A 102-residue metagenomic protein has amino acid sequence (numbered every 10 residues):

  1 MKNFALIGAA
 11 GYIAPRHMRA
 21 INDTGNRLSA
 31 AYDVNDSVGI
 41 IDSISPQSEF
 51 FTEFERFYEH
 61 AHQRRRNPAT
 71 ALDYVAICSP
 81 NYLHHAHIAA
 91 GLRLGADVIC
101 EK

Functional and structural regions predicted by a protein language model:
M1-P46: N-terminal Rossmann-like dinucleotide-binding module
Y12, H17, Y32, F51-F57 (+1 more regions): Aromatic side chains
S29, E49, D97: Hydrophobic "anchor" residues on beta-strands that sit immediately upstream of conserved functional sites
T52-E101: Beta-loop-alpha module in the N-terminal Rossmann-like domain of NAD(P)-dependent dehydrogenases, especially those
